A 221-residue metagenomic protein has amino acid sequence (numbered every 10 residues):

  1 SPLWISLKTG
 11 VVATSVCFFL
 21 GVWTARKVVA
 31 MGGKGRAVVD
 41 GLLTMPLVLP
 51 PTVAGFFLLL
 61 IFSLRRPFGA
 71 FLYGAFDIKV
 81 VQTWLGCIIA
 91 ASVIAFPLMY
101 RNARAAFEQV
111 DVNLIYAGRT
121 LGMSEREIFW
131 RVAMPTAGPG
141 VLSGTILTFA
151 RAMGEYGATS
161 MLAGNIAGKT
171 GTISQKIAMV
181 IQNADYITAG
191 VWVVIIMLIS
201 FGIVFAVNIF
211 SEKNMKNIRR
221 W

Functional and structural regions predicted by a protein language model:
S1, S160-F201, F205: Interhelical loop and adjacent transmembrane-helix boundary motif in polytopic membrane transport permeases
S1-S15, K27-R36, D77, M179-Y186: Periplasmic/extracellular loop-to-transmembrane helix junction in inner-membrane transport proteins
V12-L43, F56-L60, A106-E108, L114 (+3 more regions): Transmembrane-helix boundary motif in ABC transporter permease subunits
S15, Y100-A103, F107, D111 (+2 more regions): Transmembrane alpha-helices
L20, L42-P51, D77-R104, P135-P139 (+2 more regions): Faces of alpha-helical transmembrane segments in polytopic inner-membrane proteins
M31-V39, P67-F68, T83, E125-E127 (+2 more regions): Membrane-helix interface segments
G35, P97, R104-T120, Y186 (+1 more regions): C-terminal transmembrane helix and the adjacent membrane-cytosol boundary/short C-terminal tail of inner/organellar
G55-S92, A163-I166: Membrane-interfacial helix termini and adjacent extracytoplasmic/periplasmic loops of multi-pass transporters
